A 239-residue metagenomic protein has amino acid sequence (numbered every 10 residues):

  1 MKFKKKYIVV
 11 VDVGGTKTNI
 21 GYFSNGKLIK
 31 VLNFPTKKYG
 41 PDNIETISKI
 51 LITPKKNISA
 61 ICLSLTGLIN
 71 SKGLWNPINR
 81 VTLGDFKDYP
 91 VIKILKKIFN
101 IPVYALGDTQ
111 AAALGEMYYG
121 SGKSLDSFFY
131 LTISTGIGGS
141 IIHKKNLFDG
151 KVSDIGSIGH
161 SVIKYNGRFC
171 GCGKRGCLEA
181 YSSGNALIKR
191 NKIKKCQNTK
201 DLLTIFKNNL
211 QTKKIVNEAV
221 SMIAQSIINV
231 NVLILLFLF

Functional and structural regions predicted by a protein language model:
F3-T46, L74-P77, S153: Short glycine-rich, Thr/Ser-proximal phosphate-binding strand/loop in the N-terminal lobe of ATP-dependent enzymes
I8-D12, A60-C62, F128-T132, G171: Short glycine-aspartate micro-motif
T16, T66-I69, S134-G136: Short glycine-rich anion-binding loops that position phosphate/pyrophosphate groups of nucleotides and phosphorylated
T18, A105-T109, I163-Q197: Glycine-rich phosphate-binding loop plus the immediately following alpha-helix
S24-K27, S71-K72, H143-K144, Y165: Short acidic-glycine loop/turn motifs at beta-strand connectors
L32-S59, L178-A180, A186-F239: Adenine-nucleotide phosphate-binding core of ATP-dependent small-molecule kinases
P41-S48, N57-I61, I69-F129: Glycine-rich phosphate-binding loop and adjoining helix at the ATP-binding site of ATP-dependent phosphoryl-transfer
L125-Y181: Glycine-rich phosphate-binding loop of actin/hexokinase-like ATP-binding domains
